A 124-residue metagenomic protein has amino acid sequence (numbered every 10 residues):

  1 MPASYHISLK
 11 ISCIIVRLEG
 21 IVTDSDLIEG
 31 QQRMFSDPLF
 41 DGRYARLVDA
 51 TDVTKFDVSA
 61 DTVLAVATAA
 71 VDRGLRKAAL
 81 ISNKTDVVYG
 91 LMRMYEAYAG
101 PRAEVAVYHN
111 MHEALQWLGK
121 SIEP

Functional and structural regions predicted by a protein language model:
M1-P124: Amphipathic, Lys/Arg-enriched alpha-helical "gate/interface" segment within cytosolic domains that mediates
